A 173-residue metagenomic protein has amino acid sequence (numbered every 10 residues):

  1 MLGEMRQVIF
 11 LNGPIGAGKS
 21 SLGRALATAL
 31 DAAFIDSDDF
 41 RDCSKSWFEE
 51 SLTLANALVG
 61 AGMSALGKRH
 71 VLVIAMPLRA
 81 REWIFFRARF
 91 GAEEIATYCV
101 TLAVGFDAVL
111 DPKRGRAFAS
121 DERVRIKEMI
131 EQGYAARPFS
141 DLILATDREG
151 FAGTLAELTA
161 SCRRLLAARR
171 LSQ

Functional and structural regions predicted by a protein language model:
M5-V8, R69-H70: Pre-Walker A (Motif I) flank of P-loop NTPase domains
L11: Hydrophobic anchor at the beta1->P-loop junction of P-loop NTPases
I15: The conserved Walker
K19: Conserved lysine of the Walker
R24-S64: Conserved substrate/cofactor phosphate-moiety recognition/catalytic segment in nucleotide-dependent phosphotransferases
E50-E94: Glycine-rich phosphate-binding loop used to anchor ATP phosphates in small-molecule kinases, encompassing both
E93-K113: Conserved phosphate-donor/acceptor-positioning beta-strand/loop module used by diverse small-molecule
G115-Q173: Small-molecule kinase domains that catalyze NTP-dependent phosphoryl transfer to phosphate-bearing small molecules
